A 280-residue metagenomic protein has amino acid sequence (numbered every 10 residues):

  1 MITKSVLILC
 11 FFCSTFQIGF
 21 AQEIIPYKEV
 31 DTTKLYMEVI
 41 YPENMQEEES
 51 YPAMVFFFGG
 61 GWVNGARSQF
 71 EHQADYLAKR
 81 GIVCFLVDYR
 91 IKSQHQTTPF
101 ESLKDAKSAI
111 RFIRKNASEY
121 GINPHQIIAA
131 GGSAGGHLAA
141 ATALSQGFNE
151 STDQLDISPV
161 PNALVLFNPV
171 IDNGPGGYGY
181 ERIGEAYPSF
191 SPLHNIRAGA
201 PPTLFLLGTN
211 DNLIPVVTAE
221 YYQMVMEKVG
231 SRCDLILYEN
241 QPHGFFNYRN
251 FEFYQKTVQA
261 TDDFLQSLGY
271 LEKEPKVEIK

Functional and structural regions predicted by a protein language model:
F20-E49: N-terminal cap/lid segment of alpha/beta-hydrolase-fold proteins
E38, E220-Q223, E227-K280: C-terminal catalytic histidine-bearing segment of alpha/beta-hydrolase fold enzymes
E49-G60: Short beta-strand element of the alpha/beta-hydrolase
R67-L86: Short amphipathic alpha-helix adjacent to the substrate-entry channel of hydrolases
S68, S108-I183, Y187-P188, P192: Primarily recognizes the serine-hydrolase "nucleophile elbow" in alpha/beta-hydrolase and SGNH/GDSL folds
T97-S118, T257-Q259: Alpha/beta-hydrolase active-site loop
F205-L207, D211: Short beta-strand/loop motif that positions the catalytic acidic residue of the alpha/beta-hydrolase fold
N212-T218: Conserved alpha/beta-hydrolase "acid-adjacent" motif
